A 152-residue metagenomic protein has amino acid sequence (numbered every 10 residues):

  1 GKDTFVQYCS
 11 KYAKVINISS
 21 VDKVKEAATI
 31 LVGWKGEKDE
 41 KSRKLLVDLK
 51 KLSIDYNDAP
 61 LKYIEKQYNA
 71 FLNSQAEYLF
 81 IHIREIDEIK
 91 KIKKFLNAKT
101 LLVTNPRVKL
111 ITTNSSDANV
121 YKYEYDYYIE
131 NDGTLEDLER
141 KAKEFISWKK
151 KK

Functional and structural regions predicted by a protein language model:
G1-C9: Glycine-rich phosphate-binding P-loop
K2-D3, K25, E85-K90: Short, well-ordered alpha-helical microsegments
V6, T29, K90, E139: A short local structural element in Rossmann-fold oxidoreductases
Y12, I16, E65-N119: ATP-dependent NMP and nucleoside kinases share a basic, alpha-helical "lid"
Y12, L31, W148: Active-site catalytic microenvironments for nucleophilic, acid-base chemistry
S19-Y78, R84: ATP-dependent small-molecule kinase phosphotransfer cores that center on conserved nucleotide phosphate-binding segments
A28-V32, K93, A142: Short, flexible helix/strand-to-coil boundary loops that buttress conserved ligand/catalytic motifs in alpha/beta
F95, K99-K152: Small-molecule kinase domains that catalyze NTP-dependent phosphoryl transfer to phosphate-bearing small molecules
